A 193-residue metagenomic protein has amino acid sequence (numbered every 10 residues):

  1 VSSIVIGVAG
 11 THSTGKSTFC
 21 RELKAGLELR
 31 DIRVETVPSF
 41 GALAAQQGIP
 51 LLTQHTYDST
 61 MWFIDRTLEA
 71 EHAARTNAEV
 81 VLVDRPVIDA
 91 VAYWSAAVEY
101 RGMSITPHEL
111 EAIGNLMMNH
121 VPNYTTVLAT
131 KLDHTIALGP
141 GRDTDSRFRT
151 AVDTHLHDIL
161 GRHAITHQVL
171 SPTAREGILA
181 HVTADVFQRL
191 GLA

Functional and structural regions predicted by a protein language model:
S2-V5: Pre-Walker A (Motif I) flank of P-loop NTPase domains
V8: Hydrophobic anchor at the beta1->P-loop junction of P-loop NTPases
H12: The conserved Walker
K16: Conserved lysine of the Walker
F19: Hydrophobic positions on the alpha1 helix immediately C-terminal to the Walker A/P-loop
K24-R66: Conserved substrate/cofactor phosphate-moiety recognition/catalytic segment in nucleotide-dependent phosphotransferases
I49-A96: Conserved nucleotide-sensing/catalytic segment adjacent to the nucleotide-binding pocket in NTP-handling enzymes
A97-T183, F187-L190: A glycine- and Lys/Arg-enriched "phosphate-lid" helix/loop adjacent to the NTP-binding pocket of small-molecule kinases
